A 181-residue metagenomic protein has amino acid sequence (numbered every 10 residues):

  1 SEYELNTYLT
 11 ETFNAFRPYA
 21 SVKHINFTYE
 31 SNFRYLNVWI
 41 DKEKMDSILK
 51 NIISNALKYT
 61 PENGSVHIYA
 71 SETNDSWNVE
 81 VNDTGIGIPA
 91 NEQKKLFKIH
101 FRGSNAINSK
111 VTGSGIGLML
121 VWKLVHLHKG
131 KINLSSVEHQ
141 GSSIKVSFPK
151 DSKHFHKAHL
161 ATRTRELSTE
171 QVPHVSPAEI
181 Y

Functional and structural regions predicted by a protein language model:
S1, N37-I40: Conserved micro-motifs of the catalytic ATP-binding
S1-N14, N26-T28, D46: A conserved beta-strand-to-alpha-helix junction within the catalytic ATP-binding
P18, I86-G87: Glycine-rich G1-box
A56-L57: Short helix-loop "hinge" at the ATP-lid/N-box region of the Bergerat-fold HATPase_c
N63-D75: Short beta-strand/loop element within the Bergerat-fold HATPase_c
I88-H100: Short conserved segment of the HATPase_c
V125-H126: Detector for a conserved hydrophobic position within an alpha-helical segment of the HATPase_c
